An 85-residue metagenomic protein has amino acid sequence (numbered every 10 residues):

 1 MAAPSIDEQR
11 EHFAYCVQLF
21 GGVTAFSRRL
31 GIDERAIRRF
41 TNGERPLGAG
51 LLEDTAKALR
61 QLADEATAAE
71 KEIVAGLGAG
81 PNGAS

Functional and structural regions predicted by a protein language model:
M1-L19, E65: A short, Lys/Arg-rich alpha-helix, primarily the initiator
D7, G31, P46-A49, E53: Generic alpha-helical scaffold signal
E11-H12, A36, E72: Exposed alpha-helical structural elements
A25-L30: Short alpha-helical "recognition helix" segments of helix-turn-helix
I32-P46: Recognition helix of helix-turn-helix/homeodomain-like DNA-binding domains that insert into the DNA major groove
A49-A68: DNA major-groove recognition helix of helix-turn-helix/homeodomain DNA-binding modules
E65-S85: Short, charged recognition helix plus adjacent turn of helix-turn-helix-like nucleic-acid-binding domains
